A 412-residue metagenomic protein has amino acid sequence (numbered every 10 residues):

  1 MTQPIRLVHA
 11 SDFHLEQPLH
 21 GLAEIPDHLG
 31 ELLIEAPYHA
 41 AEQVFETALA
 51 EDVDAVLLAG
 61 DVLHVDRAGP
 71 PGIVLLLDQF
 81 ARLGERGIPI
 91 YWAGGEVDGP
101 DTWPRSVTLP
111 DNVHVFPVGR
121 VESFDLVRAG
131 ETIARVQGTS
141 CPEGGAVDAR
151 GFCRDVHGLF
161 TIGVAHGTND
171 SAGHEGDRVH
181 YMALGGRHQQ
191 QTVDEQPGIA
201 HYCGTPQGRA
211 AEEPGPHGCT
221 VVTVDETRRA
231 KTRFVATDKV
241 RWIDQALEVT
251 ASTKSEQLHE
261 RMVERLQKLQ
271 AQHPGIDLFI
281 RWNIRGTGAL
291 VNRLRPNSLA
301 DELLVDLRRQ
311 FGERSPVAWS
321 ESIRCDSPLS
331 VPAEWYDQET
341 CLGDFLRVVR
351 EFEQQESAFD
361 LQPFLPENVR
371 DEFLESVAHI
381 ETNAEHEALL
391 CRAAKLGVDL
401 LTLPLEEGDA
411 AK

Functional and structural regions predicted by a protein language model:
M1-I73, C391, K395: N-terminal active-site segment of His-dependent metallophosphoesterases
M1-L29, H217, T223-E248: Domain-start "cap" segments at the beginnings of catalytic or binding domains
P4, D52, T132-I133, L159 (+3 more regions): Short loop/turn motifs at secondary-structure junctions
H20, P26-D27, A55, V65-T223 (+1 more regions): His/Asp/Glu-rich metal-coordinating catalytic cores of metallo-dependent phosphodiesterases/hydrolases acting on
Y38-L49, V74-L77, R150, H259-V263 (+1 more regions): Amphipathic, non-transmembrane alpha-helical secondary structure
L49-A50, A81-E85, P274: Residue-level signal for alpha-helix termini/capping positions
T237-K412: Accessory, non-catalytic peripheral segments of nucleic-acid enzymes
